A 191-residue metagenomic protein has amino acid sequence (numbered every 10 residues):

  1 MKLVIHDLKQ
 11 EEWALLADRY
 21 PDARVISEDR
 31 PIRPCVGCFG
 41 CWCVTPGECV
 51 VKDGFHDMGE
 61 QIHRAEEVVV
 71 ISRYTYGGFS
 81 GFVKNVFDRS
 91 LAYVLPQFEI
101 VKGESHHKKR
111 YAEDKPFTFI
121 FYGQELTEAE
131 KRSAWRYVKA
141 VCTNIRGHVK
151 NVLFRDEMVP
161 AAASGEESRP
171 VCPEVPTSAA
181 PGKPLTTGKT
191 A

Functional and structural regions predicted by a protein language model:
M1-V68, Y74-L95, T143, F154 (+1 more regions): N-terminal beta1-alpha1-beta2 submodule of the flavodoxin-like/Rossmannoid cofactor-binding fold
Q97-N144: Short, glycine-/small-residue-rich phosphate/pyrophosphate-handling segment
I100-G103, F154-M158: A short, well-structured beta->alpha microelement
G123-L126, R155-V159: Short beta-alpha junction loops
N151: Beta-strand-loop-alpha "switch" segments that mediate conformational coupling across diverse proteins
